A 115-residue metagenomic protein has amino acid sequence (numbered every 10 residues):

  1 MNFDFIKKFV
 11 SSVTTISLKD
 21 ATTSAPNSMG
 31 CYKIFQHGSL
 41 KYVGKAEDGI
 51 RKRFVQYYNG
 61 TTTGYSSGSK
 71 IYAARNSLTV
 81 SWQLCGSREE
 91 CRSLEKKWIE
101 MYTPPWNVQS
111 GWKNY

Functional and structural regions predicted by a protein language model:
M1-K41, K45-Y115: Boundary/linker segments flanking structured domains
